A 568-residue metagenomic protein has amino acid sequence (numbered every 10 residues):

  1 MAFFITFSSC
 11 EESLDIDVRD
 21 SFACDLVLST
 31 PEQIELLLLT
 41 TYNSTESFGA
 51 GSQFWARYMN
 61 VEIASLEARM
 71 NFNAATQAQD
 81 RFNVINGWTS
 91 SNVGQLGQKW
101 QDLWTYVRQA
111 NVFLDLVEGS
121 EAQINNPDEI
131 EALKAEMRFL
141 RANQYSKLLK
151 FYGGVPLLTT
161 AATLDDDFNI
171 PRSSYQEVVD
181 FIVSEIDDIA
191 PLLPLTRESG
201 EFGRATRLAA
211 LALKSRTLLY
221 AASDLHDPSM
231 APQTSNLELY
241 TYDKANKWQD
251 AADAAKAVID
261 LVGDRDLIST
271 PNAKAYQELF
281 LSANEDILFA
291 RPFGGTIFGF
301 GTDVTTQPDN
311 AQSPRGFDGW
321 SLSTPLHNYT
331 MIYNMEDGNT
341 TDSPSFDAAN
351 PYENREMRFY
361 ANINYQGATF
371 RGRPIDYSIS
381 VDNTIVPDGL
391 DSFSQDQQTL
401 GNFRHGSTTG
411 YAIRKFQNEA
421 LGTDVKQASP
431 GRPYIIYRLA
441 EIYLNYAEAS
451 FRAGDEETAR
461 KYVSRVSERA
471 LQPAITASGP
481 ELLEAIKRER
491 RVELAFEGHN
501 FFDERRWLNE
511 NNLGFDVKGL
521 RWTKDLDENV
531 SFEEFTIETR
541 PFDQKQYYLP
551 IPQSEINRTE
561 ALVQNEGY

Functional and structural regions predicted by a protein language model:
M1-T6: Bacterial N-terminal signal peptides
C10, L103-Y106, F181, N272-N334 (+4 more regions): Long, intrinsically disordered, low-complexity segments
E11-R81, V155, D187, R207-L211 (+2 more regions): An aromatic- and glycine-enriched ligand-binding surface/loop that stacks and positions planar moieties
L14-D17, L149-T160, H226, A453-R465: Short, well-structured active-site flanking segments
A23, P31, E35-G51, N73-Y152 (+10 more regions): Conserved, well-structured interaction surfaces
Y377, V381, L421, A440-Y446 (+1 more regions): Active/binding-pocket-proximal capping segment
